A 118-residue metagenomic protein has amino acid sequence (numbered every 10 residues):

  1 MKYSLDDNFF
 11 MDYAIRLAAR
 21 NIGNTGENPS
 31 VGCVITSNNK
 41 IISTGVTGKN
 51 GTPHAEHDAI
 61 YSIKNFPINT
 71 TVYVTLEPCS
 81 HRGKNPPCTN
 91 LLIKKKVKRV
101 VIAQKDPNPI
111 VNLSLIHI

Functional and structural regions predicted by a protein language model:
M1-D7: Catalytic cores of nucleic-acid editing and processing enzymes, centered on the cytidine/adenosine deaminase
D7, G32, E56: Acidic active-site catalytic centers that drive phospho-/nucleotidyl reactions and related ester hydrolyses
D7-T25: Short, basic/aromatic recognition patches
A14, G32, C79: Residue-level signal for inorganic ion chemistry
E27-S30: Short, small/polar residue-rich loop motifs at catalytic or cofactor-binding pockets
I35-I116: Zn2+-dependent cytidine deaminase-like catalytic core
